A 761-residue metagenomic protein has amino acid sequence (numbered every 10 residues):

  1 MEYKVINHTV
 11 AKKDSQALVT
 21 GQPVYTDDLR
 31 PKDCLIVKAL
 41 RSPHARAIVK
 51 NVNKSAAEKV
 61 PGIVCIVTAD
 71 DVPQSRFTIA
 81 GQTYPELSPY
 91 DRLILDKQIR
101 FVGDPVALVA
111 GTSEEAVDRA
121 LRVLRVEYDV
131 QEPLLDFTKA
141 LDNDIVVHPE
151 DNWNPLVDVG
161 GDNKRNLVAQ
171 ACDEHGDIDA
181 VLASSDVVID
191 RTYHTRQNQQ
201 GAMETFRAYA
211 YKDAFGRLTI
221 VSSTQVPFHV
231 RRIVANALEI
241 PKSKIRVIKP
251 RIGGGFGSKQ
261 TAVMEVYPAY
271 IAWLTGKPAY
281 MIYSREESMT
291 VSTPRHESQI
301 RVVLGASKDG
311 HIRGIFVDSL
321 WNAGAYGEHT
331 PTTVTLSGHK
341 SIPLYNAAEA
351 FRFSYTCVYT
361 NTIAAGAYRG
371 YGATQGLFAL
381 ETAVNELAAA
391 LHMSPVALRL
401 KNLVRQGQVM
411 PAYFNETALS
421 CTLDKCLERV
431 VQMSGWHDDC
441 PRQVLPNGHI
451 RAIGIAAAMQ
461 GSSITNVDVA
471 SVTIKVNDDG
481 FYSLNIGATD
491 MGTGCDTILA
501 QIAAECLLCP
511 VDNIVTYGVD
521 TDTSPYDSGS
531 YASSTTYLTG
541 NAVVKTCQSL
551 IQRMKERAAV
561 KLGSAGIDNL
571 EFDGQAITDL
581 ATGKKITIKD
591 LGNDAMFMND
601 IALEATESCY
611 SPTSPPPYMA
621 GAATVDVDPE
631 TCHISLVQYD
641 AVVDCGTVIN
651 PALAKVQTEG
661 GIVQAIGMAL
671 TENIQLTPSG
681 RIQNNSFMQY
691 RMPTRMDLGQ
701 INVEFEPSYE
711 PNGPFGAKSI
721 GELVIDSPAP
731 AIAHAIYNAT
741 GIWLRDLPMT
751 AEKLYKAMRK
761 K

Functional and structural regions predicted by a protein language model:
M1-G161: Flexible, low-hydrophobicity surface segments
H8, D14-A17, Q82-P85, G161-A208 (+3 more regions): Glycine-rich loop/linker segments at domain edges
Q16-A17, R122-D129, P133-L135, Q225 (+5 more regions): Extended active-site and interfacial segments that coordinate phosphate-rich ligands in large catalytic machineries
A69-D70, E239-K244, L274-A279, K308 (+2 more regions): C-terminal catalytic domains of large/alpha subunits in multi-subunit enzymes
R76-G81, A120-V123, R231-I233, F256-A262 (+11 more regions): Short acidic, glycine/serine/threonine-rich loops at helix termini
V147-L238, L403-F481, Q683-D697, N702-E704: Helix-loop-helix junctions that connect adjacent transmembrane helices in secondary transporters/permeases, recognized
R232, G253-G276, Y280-M281, C495-A503: Thiamine diphosphate
S462-S524, T539: Catalytic phosphate/nucleotide-handling subdomain of diverse soluble enzymes
